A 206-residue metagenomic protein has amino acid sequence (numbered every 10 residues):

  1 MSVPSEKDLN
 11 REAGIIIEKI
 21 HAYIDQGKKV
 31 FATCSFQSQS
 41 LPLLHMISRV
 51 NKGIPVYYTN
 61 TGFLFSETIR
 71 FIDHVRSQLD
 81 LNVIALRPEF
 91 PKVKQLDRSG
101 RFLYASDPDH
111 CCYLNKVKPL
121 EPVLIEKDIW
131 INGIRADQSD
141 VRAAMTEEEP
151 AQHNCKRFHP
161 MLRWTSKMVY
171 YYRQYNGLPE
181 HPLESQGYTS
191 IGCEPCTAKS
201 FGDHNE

Functional and structural regions predicted by a protein language model:
M1-E206: Nucleotide-activated chemistry modules centered on ATP-dependent adenylation/adenylyltransferase
